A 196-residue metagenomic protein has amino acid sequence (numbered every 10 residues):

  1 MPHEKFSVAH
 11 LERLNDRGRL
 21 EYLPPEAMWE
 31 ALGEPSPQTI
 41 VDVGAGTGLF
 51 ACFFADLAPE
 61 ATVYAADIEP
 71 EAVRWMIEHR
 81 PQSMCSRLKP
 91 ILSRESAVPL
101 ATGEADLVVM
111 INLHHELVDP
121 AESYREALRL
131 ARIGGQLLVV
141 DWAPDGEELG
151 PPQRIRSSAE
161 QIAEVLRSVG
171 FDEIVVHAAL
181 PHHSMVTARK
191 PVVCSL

Functional and structural regions predicted by a protein language model:
E4, E12-R19, Q136-T187: C-terminal alpha-helical "lid/dimerization" subdomain adjacent to the S-adenosyl-L-methionine
R19-Q38: Conserved alpha-helix/loop element of class I SAM-dependent methyltransferases that forms part of the SAM/SAH-binding
V41, T47-A97: Class I SAM-dependent methyltransferase SAM/SAH-binding core
E60, A131-Q136: Short glycine-dipeptide loop
S96-L107: A short acidic, Gly/Pro-enriched loop at the edge of an enzyme's catalytic core that lines a small-molecule cofactor
D106-D119: A short SAM/SAH-binding and catalytic strip from SAM-dependent methyltransferases
E122-I133: A short glycine-rich, Lys/Arg-flanked "PGG" loop and its adjoining helix->strand segment in the class I
V186-L196: C-terminal lobe and adjacent flexible extensions of AdoMet/dcAdoMet transferase-like proteins
